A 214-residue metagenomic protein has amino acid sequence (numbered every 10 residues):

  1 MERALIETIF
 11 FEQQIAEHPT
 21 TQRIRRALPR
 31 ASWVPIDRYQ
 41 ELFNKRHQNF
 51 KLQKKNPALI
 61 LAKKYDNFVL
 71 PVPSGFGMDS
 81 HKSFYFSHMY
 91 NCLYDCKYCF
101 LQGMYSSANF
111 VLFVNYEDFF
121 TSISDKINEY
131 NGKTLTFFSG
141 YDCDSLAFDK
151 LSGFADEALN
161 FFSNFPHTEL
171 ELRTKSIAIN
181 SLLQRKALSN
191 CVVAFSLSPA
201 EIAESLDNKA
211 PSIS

Functional and structural regions predicted by a protein language model:
M1-Q40: A short N-terminal interaction module
R3, R30, K45-Q48, I60 (+2 more regions): Contiguous, function-dense segments enriched for cysteine-driven chemistry and partner/ligand-binding capacity
F10, V34-P35, Y85, K97 (+2 more regions): A structural signal for short, well-ordered beta-strand segments and their strand-loop junctions that often border
Y39-H88, Q102-L112: N-terminal [4Fe-4S]-dependent radical SAM core
H47-F50, V72-S74, Y85-M89, S124-I127 (+2 more regions): Catalytic micro-motifs at enzyme active sites that drive phosphoryl/nucleotidyl and oxygen chemistry
C92-C99: Short cysteine clusters
G103-T134: Conserved alpha-helical substructure of the radical SAM core
S124-S214: Conserved AdoMet/S-adenosylmethionine-binding subsite of the radical SAM
